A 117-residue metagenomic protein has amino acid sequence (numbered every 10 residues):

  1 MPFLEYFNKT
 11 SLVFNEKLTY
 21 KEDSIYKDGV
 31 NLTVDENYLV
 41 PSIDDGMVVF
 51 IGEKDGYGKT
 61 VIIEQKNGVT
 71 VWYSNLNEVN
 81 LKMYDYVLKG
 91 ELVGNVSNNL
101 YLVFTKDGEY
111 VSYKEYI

Functional and structural regions predicted by a protein language model:
M1-Y57: Surface-exposed, glycine-biased beta-strand/turn segments
L18, Y38, N67-V69, E109: Short acidic/polar mixed-charge low-complexity motifs
V30-T33, T60-K66, V103-T105: Short, acidic/hydrophobic/Gly-rich beta-strand patch recurrent on exposed beta strands that often constitutes part
N31, I62, W72, N95 (+1 more regions): Conserved beta-strand positions that form and line the central face of beta-propeller blades
T33, L39-I43, Y73-S74, Y84-V87 (+1 more regions): Small beta-strand-rich domains/subdomains or short beta-sheet motifs embedded in larger alpha/beta proteins
L39, D45-M47, T60, Y86 (+1 more regions): Residue-level marker of beta-strand positions
I43-N77: Zn2+-dependent peptidoglycan hydrolase active-site motif and core
M83-I117: Conserved, short, structured surface segments that act as functional micro-motifs
